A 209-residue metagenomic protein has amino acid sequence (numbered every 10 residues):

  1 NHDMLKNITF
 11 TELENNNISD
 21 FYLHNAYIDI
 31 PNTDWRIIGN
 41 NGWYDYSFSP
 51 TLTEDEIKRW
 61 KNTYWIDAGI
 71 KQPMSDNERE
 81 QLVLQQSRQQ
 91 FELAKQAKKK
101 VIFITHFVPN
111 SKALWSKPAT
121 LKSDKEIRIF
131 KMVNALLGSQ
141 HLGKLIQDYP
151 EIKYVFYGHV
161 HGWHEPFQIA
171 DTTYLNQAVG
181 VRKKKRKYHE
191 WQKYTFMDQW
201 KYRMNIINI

Functional and structural regions predicted by a protein language model:
N1-D3, G42-W43, V108, H159-G162 (+1 more regions): Catalytic metal-binding/acid-base residues of hydrolase active sites
N1-T33, K117-H141: Core catalytic region of metal-dependent phosphoesterases/phosphodiesterases, especially metallo-beta-lactamase-like
N7-T9, F48-L52, A113-P118, F167-A170 (+1 more regions): Short aromatic-enriched loop/helix-cap "lid" or pocket-rim segments at secondary-structure transitions that line
N17-D20, D29-I30, Q86-K99, L142-V155: A structural motif corresponding to the C-terminal end of an alpha-helix and its immediate exit/capping segment
A26, N41, A178: Residues at the C-termini of beta-strands that transition into short coil/loop
P31, F130, Q140-K153, V160-I209: Binuclear metal-dependent phosphoesterase catalytic core
I37, H106, H159, Y174: Divalent metal-coordination and catalytic microenvironments
I38-V101, F107-V133: Active-site-proximal loop/helix segment associated with metal-binding centers of metalloenzymes
